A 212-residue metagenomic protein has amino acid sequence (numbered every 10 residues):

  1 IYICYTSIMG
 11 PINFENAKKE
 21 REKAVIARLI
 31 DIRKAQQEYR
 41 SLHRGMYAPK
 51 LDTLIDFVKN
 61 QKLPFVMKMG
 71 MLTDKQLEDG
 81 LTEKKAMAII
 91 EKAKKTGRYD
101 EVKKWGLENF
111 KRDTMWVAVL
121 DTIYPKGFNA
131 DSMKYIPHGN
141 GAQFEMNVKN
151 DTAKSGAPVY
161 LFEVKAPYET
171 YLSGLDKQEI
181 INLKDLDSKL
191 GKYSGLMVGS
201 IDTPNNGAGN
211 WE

Functional and structural regions predicted by a protein language model:
I1, K23, G127-N129: A generic short-segment signal for beta-strand/edge and adjacent turn/coil regions
I1-M9: Hydrophobic membrane-insertion alpha-helices, especially the h-region of bacterial N-terminal signal peptides
I8-A24: Aliphatic-rich helix starts adjacent to a transmembrane/signal segment
F14, I30, T73-Q76: Generic ordered-secondary-structure signal
E22-R44, V58: N-terminal alpha-helical signal peptides/signal-anchor transmembrane segments
S41, G45-E212: Low-complexity, acidic interaction segments enriched in glycine
